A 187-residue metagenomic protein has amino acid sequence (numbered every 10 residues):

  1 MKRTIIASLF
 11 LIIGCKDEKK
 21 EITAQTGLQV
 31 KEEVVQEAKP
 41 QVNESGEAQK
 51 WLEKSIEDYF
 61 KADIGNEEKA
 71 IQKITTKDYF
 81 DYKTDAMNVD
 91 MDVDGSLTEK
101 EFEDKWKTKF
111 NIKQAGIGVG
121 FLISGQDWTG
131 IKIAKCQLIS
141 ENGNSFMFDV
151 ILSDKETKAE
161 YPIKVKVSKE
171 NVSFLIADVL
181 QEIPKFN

Functional and structural regions predicted by a protein language model:
M1-I13: Sec-dependent bacterial lipoprotein signal peptides
C15-E18: Bacterial signal peptide processing site
T23-G46: Post-signal peptide N-terminal segment of mature Sec-exported envelope proteins
V42-Q49, K164-K166: N-terminal helix-cap/turn-to-beta initiation motif at the start of protein domains
G46, K50-S140: Surface-exposed acidic loop/strand-edge motifs in secreted or periplasmic proteins that form small linear binding
N142-L152: A short hydrophobic beta-strand element
D149, K158-N187: Short beta-strand edge/turn micro-motifs at domain boundaries
